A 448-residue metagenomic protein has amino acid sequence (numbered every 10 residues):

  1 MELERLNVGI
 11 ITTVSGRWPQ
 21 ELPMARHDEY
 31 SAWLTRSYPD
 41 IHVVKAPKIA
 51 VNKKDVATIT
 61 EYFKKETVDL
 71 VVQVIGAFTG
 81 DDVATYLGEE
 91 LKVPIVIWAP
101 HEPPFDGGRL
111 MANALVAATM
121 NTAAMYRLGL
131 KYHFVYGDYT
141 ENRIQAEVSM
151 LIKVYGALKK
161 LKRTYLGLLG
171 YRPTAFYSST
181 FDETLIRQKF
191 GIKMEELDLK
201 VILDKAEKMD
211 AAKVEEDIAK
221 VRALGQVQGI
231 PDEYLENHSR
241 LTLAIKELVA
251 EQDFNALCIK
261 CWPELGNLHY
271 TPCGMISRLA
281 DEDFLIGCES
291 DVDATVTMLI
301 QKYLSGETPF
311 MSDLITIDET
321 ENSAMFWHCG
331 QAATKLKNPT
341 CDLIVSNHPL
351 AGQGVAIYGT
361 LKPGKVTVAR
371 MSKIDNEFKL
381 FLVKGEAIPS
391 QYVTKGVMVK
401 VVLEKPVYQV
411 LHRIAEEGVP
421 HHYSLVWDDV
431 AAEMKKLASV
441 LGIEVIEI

Functional and structural regions predicted by a protein language model:
L3-V8, A99, F105-I218, R222-I230: Cap/lid and interdomain-hinge subdomains that line or gate substrate/regulatory clefts in soluble alpha/beta enzymes
S31-N52, K131-Y136, I192-D198: Short beta-strand elements in bilobed, periplasmic/extracellular small-molecule ligand-binding domains
V56-V68, L87, T242-E251: Short, well-structured alpha-helical segments in soluble
V68-A77, V96-W98, F254-K260: Periplasmic-binding protein-like
Y86-N113, A124, K131, L279-V292: Short, acidic/small-residue loops that bind anionic groups at enzyme active sites
Q226-Y303: Long, internal scaffold/assembly segments composed of regular secondary structure
D283-Y392: C-terminal catalytic subdomain
Q353-I448: Extended hydrophobic packing segments that form well-structured cores
